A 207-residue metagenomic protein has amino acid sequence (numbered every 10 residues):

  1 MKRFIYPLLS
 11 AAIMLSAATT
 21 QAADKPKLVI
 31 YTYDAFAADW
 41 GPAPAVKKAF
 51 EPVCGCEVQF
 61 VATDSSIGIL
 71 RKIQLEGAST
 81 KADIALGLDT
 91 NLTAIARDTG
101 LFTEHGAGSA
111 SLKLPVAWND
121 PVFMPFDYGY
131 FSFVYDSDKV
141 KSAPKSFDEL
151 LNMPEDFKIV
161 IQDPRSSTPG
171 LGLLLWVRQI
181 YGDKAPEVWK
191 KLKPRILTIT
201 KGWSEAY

Functional and structural regions predicted by a protein language model:
M1-F4: Positively charged n-region of N-terminal signal peptides that target proteins for export
P7-S16: Bacterial N-terminal signal peptides
A18-A22: Sec/Tat signal peptide C-region and signal peptidase I cleavage site
K25-K27, Y31-A43, D64-G68, K81-Y207: Extracytoplasmic ligand-binding site segments that recognize negatively charged/polar headgroups
P44-F60: Short alpha-helix C-terminal cap/hinge motif
V53-C54, G77, P154: A structural signal for short coil/turn segments at secondary-structure junctions
R71-A78: Short, well-structured alpha-helical segments in soluble
